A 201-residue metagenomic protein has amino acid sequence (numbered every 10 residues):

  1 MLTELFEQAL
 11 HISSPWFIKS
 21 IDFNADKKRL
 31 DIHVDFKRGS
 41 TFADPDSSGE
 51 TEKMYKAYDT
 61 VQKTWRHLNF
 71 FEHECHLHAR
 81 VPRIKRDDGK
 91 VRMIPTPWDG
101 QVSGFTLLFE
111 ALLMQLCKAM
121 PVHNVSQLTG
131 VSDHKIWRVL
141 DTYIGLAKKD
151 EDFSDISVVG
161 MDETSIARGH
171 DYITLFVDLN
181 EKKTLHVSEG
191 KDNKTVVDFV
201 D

Functional and structural regions predicted by a protein language model:
M1-V91, P95: Short, conserved DNA-binding cores of transcription-related domains
N24-A25, M120, N180-E181: Secondary-structure boundary/capping micro-motif
I32, D44-S48, R86, L113 (+4 more regions): Mobile genetic element proteins and their domesticated derivatives, centered on retroelements and DNA transposons
I32, F105-M120: Short, amphipathic alpha-helical "recognition" segments used to contact nucleic acids or chromatin
G89-F109: Short, Lys/Arg-enriched anionic-surface-contact patches
K90-T96, H134-I144: Short, structured interface segments
H123-V139: Short, basic interhelical loop/turn and adjoining N-cap of the next helix at nucleic-acid- or acidic-partner-contacting
V139-D201: RNase H-like nuclease fold core
